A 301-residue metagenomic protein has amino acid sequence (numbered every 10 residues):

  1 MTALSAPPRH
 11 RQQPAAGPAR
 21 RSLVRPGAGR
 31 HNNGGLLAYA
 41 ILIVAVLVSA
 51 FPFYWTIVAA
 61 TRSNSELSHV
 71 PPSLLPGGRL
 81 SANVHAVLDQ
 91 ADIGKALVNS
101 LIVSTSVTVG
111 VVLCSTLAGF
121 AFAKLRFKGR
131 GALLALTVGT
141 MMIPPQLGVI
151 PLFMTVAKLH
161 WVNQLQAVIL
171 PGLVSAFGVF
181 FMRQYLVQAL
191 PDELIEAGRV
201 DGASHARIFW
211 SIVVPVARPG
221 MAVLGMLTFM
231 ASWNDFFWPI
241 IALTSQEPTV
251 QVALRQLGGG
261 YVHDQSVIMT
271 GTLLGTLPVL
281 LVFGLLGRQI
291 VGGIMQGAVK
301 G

Functional and structural regions predicted by a protein language model:
M1-S22: Short, intrinsically disordered terminal tails adjacent to the first/last structured region
P7, P26-G27, A45, F283: Low-complexity, intrinsically disordered/propeptide-like segments
V24-Y39: A detector for short, charged/polar N-terminal pre-domain segments
G35-G301: A structural signal for multi-pass alpha-helical bundles of membrane permease subunits that mediate small-molecule
